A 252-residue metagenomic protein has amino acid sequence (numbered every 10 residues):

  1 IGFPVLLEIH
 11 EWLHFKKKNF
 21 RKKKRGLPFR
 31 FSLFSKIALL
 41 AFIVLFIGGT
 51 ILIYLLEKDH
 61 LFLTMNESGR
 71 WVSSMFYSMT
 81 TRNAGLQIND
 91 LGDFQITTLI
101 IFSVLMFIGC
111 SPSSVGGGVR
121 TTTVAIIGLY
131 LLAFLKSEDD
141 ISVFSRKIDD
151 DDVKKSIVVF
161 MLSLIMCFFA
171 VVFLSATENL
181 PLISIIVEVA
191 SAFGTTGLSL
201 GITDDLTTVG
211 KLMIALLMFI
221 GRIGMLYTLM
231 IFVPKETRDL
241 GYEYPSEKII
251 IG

Functional and structural regions predicted by a protein language model:
I1-G252: Membrane-proximal intracellular helices of multi-pass ion channels
